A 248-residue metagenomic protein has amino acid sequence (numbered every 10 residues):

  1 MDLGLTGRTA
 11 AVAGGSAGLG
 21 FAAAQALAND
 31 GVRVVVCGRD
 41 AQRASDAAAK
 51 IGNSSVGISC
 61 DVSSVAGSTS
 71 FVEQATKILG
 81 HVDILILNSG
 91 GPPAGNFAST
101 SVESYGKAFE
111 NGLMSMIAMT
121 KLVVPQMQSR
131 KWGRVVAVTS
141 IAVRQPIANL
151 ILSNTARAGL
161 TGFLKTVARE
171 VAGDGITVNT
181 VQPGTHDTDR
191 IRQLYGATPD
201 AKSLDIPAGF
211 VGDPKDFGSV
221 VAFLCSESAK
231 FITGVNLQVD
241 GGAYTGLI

Functional and structural regions predicted by a protein language model:
M1, G173, P183-I206, D216 (+1 more regions): A glycine/serine/threonine-rich, flexible loop-to-helix segment that serves as the NAD(P) cofactor-binding "lid"
T9, S16-G18: Conserved glycine-rich cofactor-binding loop
I86, A172, T177, I232-G234: Short, small/polar-rich loop/turn modules that mediate ligand/substrate recognition or access, typified
N96-A98, S104-F109, I191, K202: Substrate-binding pocket helix/loop in short-chain dehydrogenase/reductase
P125, R169-E170, K230: Alpha-helical segment proximal to the catalytic Tyr-Lys
V136-G159, L164-G173, T185: Catalytic loop of short-chain dehydrogenase/reductase
Q145, A222, T233-I248: Short C-terminal tail/terminal secondary-structure segment of NAD(P)H-dependent dehydrogenase/reductase domains
